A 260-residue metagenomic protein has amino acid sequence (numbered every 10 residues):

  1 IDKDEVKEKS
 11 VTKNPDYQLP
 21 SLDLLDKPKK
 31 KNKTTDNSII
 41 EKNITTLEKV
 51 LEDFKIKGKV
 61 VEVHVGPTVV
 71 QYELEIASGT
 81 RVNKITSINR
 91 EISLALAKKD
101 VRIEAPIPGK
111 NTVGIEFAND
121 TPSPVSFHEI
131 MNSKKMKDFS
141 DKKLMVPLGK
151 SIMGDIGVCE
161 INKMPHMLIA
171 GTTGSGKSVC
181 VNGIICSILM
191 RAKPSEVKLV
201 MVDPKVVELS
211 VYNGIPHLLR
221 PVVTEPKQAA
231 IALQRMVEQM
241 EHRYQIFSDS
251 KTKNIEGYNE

Functional and structural regions predicted by a protein language model:
I1-H166: Low-complexity, intrinsically disordered P/S/T-rich segments
N14-Y17, I107-T112, K135-G257: P-loop NTPase catalytic phosphate-binding loop
